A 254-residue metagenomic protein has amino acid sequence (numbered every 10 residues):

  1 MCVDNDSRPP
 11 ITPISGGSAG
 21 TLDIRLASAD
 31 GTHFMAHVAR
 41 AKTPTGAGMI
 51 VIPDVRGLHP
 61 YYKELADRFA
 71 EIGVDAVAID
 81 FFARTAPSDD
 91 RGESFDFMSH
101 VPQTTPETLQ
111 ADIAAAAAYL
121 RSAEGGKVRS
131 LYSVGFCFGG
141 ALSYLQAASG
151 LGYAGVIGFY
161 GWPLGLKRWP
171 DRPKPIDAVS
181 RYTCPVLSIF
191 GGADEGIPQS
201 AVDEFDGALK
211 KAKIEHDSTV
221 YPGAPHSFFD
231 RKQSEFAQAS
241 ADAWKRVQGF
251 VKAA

Functional and structural regions predicted by a protein language model:
M1-A254: N-terminal cap/leader regions of alpha/beta-hydrolase-fold enzymes, predominantly small-molecule hydrolases
